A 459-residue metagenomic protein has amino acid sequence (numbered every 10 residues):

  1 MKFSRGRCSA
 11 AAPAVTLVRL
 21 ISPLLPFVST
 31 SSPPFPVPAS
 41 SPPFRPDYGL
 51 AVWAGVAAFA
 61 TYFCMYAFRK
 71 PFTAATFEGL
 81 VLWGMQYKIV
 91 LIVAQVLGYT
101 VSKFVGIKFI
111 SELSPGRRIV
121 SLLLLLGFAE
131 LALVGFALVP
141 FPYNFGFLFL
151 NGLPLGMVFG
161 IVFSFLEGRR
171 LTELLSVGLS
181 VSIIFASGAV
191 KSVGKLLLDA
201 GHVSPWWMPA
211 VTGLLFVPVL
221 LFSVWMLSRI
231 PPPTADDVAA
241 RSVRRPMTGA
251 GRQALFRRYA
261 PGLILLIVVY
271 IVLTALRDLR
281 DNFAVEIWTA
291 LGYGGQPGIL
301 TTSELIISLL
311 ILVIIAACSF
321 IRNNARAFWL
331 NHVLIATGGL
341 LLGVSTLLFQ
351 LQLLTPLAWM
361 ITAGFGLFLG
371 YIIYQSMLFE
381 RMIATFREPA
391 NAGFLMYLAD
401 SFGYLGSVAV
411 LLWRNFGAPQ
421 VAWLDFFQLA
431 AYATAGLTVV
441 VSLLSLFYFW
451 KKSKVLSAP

Functional and structural regions predicted by a protein language model:
G6, F27-G49, L198-L266, D281 (+3 more regions): Intracellular loop-helix junctions on the cytosolic face of multi-pass helical membrane proteins
I89-I110, L309-I314: Central cavity-lining transmembrane alpha-helices of secondary-active solute carriers, predominantly the Major
L126-P140, I335-L351: C-terminal ends and interior cores of transmembrane alpha-helices in multi-pass membrane transporters/permeases
Y143-V158, T355-G370: Hydrophobic core of transmembrane alpha-helices in multi-pass small-molecule transporters, especially MFS/SLC-type
M157-R169, G370-F386: Intracellular juxtamembrane helix-capping segments at the cytosolic ends of symmetry-related transmembrane helices
E173-L198, F216, L398-V410: Glycine-rich segments within core transmembrane alpha-helices of 12-TM secondary carriers
P297-N323, G338: Transmembrane alpha-helices of Major Facilitator/SLC transporters
F386-F416: A late C-terminal transmembrane helix in Major Facilitator Superfamily
